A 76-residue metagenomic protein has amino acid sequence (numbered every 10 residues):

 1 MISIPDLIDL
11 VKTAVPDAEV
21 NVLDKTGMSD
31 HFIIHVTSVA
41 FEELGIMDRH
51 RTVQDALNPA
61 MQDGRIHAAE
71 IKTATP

Functional and structural regions predicted by a protein language model:
M1-E19: N-proximal, solvent-exposed amphipathic alpha-helical segments enriched in charged/polar residues
I8, H31, A68: Exposed beta-strand and adjacent loop surfaces of beta-rich binding modules that mediate intermolecular recognition
V11-T13, K25, Q62: Sterically constrained small-residue positions within well-ordered secondary structures of folded domains
D17-I33: Short edge beta-strands and adjacent turn/loop segments
N21-L23, H35-T37, K72-A74: Solvent-exposed beta-strand sheet faces enriched in polar/charged residues
D24-T26, S38-A40, L57: Short, well-ordered turn and helix-capping elements at secondary-structure junctions
I33-H50: A short interface-forming secondary-structure element
M47-P76: C-terminal structural segments of small proteins and small subunits
